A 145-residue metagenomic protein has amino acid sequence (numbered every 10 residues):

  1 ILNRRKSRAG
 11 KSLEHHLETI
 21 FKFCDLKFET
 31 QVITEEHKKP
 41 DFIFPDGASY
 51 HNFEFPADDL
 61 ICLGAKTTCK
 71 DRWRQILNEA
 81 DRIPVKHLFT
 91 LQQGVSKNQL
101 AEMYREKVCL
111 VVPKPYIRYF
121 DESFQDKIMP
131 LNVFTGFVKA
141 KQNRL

Functional and structural regions predicted by a protein language model:
I1-K38: Acidic-basic catalytic patches of nuclease active cores, encompassing PD-(D/E)XK and other metal-cofactor nuclease
E18, I76-L77, L100-A101: Short amphipathic alpha-helical segments and helix-helix/interface helices
F21, F42-C69, Q75-N78, L88: Conserved catalytic cores of phosphodiester-cleaving nucleases, focusing on short active-site segments
E36-K38, F44, Y119-F120: Short secondary-structure capping/turn micro-motifs that flank functional sites
D71-W73, S96-K97: Short, well-ordered alpha-helical microsegments
Q93-L145: Domain-level recognition of nuclease-like catalytic cores that cleave nucleotide substrates
